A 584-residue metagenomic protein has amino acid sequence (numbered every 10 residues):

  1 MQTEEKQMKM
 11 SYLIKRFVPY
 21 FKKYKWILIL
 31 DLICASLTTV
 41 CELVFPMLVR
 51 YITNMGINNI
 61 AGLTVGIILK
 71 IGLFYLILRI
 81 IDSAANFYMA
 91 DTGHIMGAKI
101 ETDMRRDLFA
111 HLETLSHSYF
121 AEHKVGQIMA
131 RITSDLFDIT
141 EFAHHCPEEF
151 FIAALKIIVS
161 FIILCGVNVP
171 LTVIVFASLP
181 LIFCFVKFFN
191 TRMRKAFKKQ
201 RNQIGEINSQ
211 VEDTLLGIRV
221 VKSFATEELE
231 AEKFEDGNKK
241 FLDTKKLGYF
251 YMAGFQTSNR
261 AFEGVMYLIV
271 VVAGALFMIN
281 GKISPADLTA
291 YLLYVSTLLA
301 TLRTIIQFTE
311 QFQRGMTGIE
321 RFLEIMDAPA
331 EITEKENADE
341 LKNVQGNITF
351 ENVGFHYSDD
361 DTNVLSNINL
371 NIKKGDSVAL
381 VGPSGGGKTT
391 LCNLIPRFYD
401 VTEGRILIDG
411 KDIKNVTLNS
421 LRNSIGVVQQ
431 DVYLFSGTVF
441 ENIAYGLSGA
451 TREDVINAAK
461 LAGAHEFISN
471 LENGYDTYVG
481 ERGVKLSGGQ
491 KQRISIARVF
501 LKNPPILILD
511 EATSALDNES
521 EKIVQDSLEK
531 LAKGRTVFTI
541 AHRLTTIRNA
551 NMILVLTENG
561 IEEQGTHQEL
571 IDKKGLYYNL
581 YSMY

Functional and structural regions predicted by a protein language model:
Q2-K6, A98, R106-L136, S209-K233 (+4 more regions): Short intracellular "coupling" helices and adjacent cytoplasmic loop segments at the cytosolic face of multi-pass
Y12-L13, F21, M89, G93-G97 (+2 more regions): Juxtamembrane loop-to-helix connectors within ABC transporter transmembrane domains
K25-W26, H117-S118, S134-A143, P147 (+10 more regions): An intracellular "coupling" helix at the cytosolic face of ABC transporter transmembrane type-1 domains
L28-Y88, C165-P170, G281-P285: Transmembrane helix-loop-helix hairpins at lipid-water interfaces of multipass membrane proteins, especially the type-1
I33, C41, F45, A85 (+3 more regions): Hydrophobic alpha-helical transmembrane segments of ABC transporter permease domains
I33-C34, L78-G97, E148-L155, F176-Q200 (+4 more regions): Alpha-helical transmembrane segments of multi-pass membrane proteins
I57-I60, T64-K70, I163-P180, L247-E320 (+1 more regions): Helix-loop-helix
L341-Y584: ABC-type nucleotide-binding domain
